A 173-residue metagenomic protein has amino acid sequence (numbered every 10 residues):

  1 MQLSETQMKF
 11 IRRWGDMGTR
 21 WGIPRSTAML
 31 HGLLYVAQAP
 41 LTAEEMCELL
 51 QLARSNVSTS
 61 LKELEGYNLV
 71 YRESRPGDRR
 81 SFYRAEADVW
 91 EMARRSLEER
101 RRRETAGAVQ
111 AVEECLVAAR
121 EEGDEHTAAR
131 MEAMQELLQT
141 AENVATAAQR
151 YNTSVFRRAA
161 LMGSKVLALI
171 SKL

Functional and structural regions predicted by a protein language model:
Q7-R20: Short, Lys/Arg-enriched N-terminal segment that forms or immediately precedes the first helix of a structured domain
R20-S26, T42, R75-R95: Short, cationic-aromatic polyanion-contact patches
E45-E48, L64: A short acidic, leucine-rich amphipathic alpha-helix
N68: Glycine-centered, phosphate/nucleic-acid-interacting loop/turn motifs that mediate DNA/RNA or nucleotide
W90-A133: Amphipathic alpha-helical dimerization/coiled-coil segments that flank or bridge DNA-binding/regulatory modules
A119-L173: C-terminal regulatory/oligomerization modules of transcriptional regulators
